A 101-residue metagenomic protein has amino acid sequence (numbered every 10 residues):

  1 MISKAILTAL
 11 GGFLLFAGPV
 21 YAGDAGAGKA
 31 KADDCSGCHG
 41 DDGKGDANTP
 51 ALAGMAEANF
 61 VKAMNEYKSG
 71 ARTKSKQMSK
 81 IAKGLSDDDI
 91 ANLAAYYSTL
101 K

Functional and structural regions predicted by a protein language model:
M1-G23, K101: N-terminal export/targeting leaders of redox proteins
G12-F13, A63, I81-K101: C-terminal capping alpha-helices of c-type cytochrome domains
F13-A32, V61, E66: Electrostatic cytochrome c docking/interface patches
A22, D41, Y96: Residue-level hotspots at or immediately adjacent to binding/recognition sites across diverse folds
D33-D41, L93: The canonical Cys-X-X-Cys-His
D42-A71, K83: Gly/Gly-Pro-rich "capping" loops immediately C-terminal to redox-active cysteine motifs in periplasmic/lumenal
